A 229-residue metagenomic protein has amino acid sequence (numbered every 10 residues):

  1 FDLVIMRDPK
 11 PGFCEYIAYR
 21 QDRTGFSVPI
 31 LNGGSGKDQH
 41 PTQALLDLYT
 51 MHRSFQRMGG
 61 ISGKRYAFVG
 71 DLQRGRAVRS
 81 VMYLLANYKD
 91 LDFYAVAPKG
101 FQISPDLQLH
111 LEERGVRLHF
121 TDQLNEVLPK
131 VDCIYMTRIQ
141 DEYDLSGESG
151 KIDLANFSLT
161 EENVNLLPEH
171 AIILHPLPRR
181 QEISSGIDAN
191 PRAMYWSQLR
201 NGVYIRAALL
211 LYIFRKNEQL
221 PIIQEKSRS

Functional and structural regions predicted by a protein language model:
F1-H52, Q181-I183: Phosphate/diphosphate ligand-binding glycine-rich loop within oxidoreductases
I5-D8, P29-G33, H40, F68 (+3 more regions): General beta-strand structural signal in soluble alpha/beta enzymes
G25-V28, K89-L91, L166-I172: A short helix->loop->beta-strand "cap" motif at the edges of active sites that frequently abuts
G34-D38, P98-G100, Q198-G202: Short, acidic/turn-prone active-site loops that include or flank metal/cofactor- and phosphate-binding residues
H52-T137: Glycine-rich phosphate/diphosphate-binding loop of Rossmann-like nucleotide-binding domains
L111-R192: Rossmann-like adenosine-cofactor binding region
H170-A171, P176-S229: Adenosine-phosphate binding glycine-rich loop
